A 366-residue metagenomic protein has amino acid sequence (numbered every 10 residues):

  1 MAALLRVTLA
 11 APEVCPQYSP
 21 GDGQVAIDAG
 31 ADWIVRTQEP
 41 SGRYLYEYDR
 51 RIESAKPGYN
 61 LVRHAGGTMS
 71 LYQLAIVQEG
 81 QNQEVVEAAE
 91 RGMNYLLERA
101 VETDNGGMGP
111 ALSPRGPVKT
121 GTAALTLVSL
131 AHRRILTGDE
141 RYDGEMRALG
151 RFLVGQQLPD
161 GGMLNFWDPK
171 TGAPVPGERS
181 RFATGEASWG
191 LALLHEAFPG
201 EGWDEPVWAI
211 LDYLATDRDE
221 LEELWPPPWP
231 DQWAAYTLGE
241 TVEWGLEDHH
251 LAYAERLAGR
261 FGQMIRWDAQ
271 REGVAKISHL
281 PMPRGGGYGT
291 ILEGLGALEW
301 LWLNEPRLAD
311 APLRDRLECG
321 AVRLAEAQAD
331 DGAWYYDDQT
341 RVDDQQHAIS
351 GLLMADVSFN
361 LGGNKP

Functional and structural regions predicted by a protein language model:
M1-P366: Glycan-recognition and catalytic cores of secretory/periplasmic carbohydrate-active enzymes
